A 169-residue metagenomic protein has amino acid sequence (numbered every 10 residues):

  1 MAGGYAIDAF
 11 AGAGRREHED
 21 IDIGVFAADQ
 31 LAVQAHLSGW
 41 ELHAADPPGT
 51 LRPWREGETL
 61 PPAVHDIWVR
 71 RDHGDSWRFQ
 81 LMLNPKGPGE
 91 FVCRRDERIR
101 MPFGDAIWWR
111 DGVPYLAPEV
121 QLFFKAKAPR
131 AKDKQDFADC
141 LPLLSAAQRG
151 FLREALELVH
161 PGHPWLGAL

Functional and structural regions predicted by a protein language model:
M1-L169: Compositionally biased terminal segments of proteins
